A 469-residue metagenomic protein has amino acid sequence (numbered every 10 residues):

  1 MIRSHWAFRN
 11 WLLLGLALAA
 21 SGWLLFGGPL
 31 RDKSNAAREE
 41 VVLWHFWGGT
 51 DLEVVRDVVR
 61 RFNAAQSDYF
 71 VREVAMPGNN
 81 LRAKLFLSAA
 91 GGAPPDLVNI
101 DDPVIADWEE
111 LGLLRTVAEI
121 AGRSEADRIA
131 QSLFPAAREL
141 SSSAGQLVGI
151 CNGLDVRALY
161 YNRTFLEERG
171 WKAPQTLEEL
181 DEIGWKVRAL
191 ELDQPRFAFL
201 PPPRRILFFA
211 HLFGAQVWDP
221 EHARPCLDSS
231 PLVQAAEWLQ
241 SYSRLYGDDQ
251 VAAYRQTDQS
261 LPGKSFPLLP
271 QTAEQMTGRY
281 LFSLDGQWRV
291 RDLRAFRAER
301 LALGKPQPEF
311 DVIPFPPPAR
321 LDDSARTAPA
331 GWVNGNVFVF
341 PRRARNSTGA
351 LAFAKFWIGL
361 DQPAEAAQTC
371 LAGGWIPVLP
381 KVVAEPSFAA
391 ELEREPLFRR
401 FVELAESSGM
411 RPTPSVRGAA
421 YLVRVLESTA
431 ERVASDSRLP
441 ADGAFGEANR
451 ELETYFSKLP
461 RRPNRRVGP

Functional and structural regions predicted by a protein language model:
M1-D107, R123-I129, A173, E447-P469: Conserved N-terminal structural module of periplasmic/extracytoplasmic solute-binding proteins
H5, S142, E393-L452: C-terminal capping/gating helix-and-loop segments adjacent to ligand/active sites or protein-protein/ligand interfaces
S34-N35, W288-R291, A295-R300, P318-R320 (+1 more regions): Mature extracytoplasmic/periplasmic domains
D102-R157, Q307-P316: Hinge/lid segment of periplasmic solute-binding proteins
A118-L133, A215-E237, Y242, L301-K305 (+2 more regions): Short, solvent-exposed loop/beta-turn-alpha elements that line the ligand-binding surface or hinge of extracytoplasmic
S143-N152, R157, D181-E237: Extracytoplasmic/periplasmic solute-binding protein
Y160-R163, A330-N346, V433: A bilobed periplasmic-binding-protein/Venus flytrap-type ligand-binding module shared by bacterial periplasmic
A215-R300: Extracytoplasmic ligand-binding clamshell segments of periplasmic binding protein
